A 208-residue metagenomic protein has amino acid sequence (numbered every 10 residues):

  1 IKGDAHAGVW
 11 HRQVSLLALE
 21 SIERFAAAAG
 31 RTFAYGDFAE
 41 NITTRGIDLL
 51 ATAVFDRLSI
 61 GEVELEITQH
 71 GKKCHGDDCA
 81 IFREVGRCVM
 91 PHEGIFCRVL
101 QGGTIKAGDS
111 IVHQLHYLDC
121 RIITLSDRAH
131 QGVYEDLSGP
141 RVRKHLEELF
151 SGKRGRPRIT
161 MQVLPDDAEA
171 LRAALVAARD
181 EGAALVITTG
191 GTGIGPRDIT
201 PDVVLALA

Functional and structural regions predicted by a protein language model:
I1-H116: Metal-cofactor-dependent catalytic cores
D109-S110, Q114-A208: Non-catalytic beta/alpha edge segments that cap or flank active sites
